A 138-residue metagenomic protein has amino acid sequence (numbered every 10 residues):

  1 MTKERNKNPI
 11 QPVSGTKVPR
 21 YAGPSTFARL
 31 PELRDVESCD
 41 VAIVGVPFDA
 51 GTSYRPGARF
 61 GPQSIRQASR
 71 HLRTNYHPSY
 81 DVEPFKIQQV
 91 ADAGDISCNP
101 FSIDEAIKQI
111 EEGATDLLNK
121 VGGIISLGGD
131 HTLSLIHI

Functional and structural regions predicted by a protein language model:
K3-I103: N-terminal glycine-rich anion-binding loop in soluble enzyme alpha/beta folds
V41, G123-I124: Residue-level preference for the first positions of well-ordered beta-strands
D104-T115: Helix-loop module immediately N-terminal to the HCX5R catalytic loop in PTP-like cysteine phosphatase domains
L117-G122: Glycine-rich phosphate-binding loop signature in dinucleotide/nucleotide-binding domains
L127-D130: Glycine-rich beta-strand-to-loop/alpha-helix junction loops that act as flexible
T132-S134: Short, active-site-adjacent cap segments at secondary-structure transitions
I136-I138: Conserved small/polar residues in nucleotide/adenosyl-binding loops
